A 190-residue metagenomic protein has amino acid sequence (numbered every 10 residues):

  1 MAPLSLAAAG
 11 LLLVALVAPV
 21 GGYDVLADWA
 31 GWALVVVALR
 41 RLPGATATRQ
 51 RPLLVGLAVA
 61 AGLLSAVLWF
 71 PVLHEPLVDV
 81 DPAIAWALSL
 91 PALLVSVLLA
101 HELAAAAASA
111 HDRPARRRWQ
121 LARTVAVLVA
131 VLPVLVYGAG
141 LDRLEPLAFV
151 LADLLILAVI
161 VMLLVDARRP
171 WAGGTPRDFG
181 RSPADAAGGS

Functional and structural regions predicted by a protein language model:
M1-A45: N-terminal topogenic module of multi-pass integral membrane proteins
M1-S5, T46-V59, R116-A122: Membrane-interfacial loop-to-transmembrane alpha-helix junctions, especially the N-terminal start
V14-D28, V67-S89, P133-A152: Membrane interfacial helix motifs at helix-loop boundaries and amphipathic/re-entrant anchors
D28-G56, W69, L98-A108: Internal transmembrane alpha-helix with an interfacial aromatic "cap," most often the third helix
W32-R41, L94, L155-M162: Alpha-helical transmembrane segments and their membrane-interface exit regions
R40-L90: Alpha-helical transmembrane segments with an aromatic anchor "belt"
W69-V127: Membrane-proximal helix-loop-helix units in multi-pass membrane proteins
H101-L132, A167-G189: Membrane-helix boundary/juxtamembrane motif in polytopic membrane proteins
